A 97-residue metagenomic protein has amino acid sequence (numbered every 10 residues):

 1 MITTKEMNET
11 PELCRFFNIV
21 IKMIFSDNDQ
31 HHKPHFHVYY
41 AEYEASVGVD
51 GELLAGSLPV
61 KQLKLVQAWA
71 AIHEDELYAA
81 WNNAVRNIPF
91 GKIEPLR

Functional and structural regions predicted by a protein language model:
M1-I19, N28, Y40-V49: A cross-family signal for N-terminal binding/gating loops and helix N-caps that shape access to the active site
I2, D29-H37, W69-H73: Generic ordered-secondary-structure signal
E6-P11, P34-H35, A80: Intrinsically disordered, low-complexity boundary segments flanking structured domains
C14-R15, M23, I88: Short non-domain terminal segments
F17, D50, L54-A55, P59 (+1 more regions): Generic, ordered loop/turn and secondary-structure boundary motif
I24-L63: A short, structured beta-strand/loop element
Q67-L96: C-terminal structural segments of small proteins and small subunits
